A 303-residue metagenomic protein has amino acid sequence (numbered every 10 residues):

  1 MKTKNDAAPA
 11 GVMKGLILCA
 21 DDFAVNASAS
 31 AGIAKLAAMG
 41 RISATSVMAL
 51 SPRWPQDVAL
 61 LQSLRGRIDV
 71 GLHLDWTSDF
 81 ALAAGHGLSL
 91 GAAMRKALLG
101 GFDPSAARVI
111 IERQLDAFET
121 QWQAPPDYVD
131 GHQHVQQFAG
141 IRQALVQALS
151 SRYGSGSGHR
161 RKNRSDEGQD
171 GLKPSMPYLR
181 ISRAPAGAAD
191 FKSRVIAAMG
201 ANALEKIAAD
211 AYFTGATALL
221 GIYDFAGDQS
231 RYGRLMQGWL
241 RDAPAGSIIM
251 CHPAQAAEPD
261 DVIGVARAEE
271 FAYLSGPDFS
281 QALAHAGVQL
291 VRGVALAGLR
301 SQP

Functional and structural regions predicted by a protein language model:
M1-I17, A27-I68, L74-Y128, A139-G154 (+1 more regions): Terminal accessory/targeting
A20-A24: DG-centered beta-turn motif at the end of beta-strands
H132-Q137: Gly/Ser/Thr-rich loops at beta-strand to alpha-helix junctions that form or flank small-molecule/cofactor-binding
S155-H159: Intrinsically disordered, low-complexity regions enriched in glycine and serine
R160-R164: Basic polycationic patches enriched in arginine
